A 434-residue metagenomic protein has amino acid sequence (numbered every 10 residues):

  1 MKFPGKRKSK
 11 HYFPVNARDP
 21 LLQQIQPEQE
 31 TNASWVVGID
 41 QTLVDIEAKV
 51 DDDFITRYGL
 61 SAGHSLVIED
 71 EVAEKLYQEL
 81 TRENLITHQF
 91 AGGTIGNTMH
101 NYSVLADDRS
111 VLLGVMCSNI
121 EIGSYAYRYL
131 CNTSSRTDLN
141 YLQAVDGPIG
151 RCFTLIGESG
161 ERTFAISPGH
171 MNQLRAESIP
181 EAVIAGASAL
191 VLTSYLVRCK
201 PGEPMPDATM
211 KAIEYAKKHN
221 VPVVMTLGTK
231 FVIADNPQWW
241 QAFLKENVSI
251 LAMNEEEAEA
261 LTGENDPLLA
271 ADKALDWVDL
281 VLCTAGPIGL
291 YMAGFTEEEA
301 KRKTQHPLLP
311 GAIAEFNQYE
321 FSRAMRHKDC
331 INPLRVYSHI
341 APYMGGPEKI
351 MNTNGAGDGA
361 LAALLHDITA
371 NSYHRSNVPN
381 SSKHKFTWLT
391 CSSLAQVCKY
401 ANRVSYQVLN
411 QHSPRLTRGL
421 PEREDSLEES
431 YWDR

Functional and structural regions predicted by a protein language model:
M1-S65, I86-F90, V115-P347, T369-C398 (+2 more regions): Ribokinase/PfkB-type carbohydrate-kinase core domain
W35, E83-N84, L105-D108: A structure-centric feature marking long, well-folded core domains of fungal metabolic enzymes and membrane transporters
T56-R82: Active-site gating loops and adjacent loop-to-helix segments of metal-dependent hydrolytic enzymes
M99-R109, I156-G157, D367-T369: Alpha-helix C-terminal capping segments
M351-N354: Short, threonine-centered small-residue motifs that mark membrane-proximal processing/anchoring sites and TM-junction
G357: Conserved single-residue anchors adjacent to enzymatic active/cofactor-binding motifs
A360-L364: Conserved hydrophobic/aromatic "anchor" residues that stabilize well-ordered secondary structure elements
